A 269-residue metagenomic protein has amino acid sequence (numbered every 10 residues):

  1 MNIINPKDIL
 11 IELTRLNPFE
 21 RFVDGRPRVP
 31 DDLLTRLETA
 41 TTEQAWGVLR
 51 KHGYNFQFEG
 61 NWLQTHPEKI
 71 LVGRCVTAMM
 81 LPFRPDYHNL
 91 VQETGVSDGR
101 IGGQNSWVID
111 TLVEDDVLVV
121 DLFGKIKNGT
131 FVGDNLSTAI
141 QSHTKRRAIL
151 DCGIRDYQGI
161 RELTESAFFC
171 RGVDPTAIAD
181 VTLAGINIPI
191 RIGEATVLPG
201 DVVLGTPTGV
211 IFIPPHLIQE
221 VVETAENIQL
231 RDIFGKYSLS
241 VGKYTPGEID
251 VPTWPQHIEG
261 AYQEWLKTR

Functional and structural regions predicted by a protein language model:
N2-F19: Charged, compositionally biased N-terminal leader segments and the immediate start of the first structured element
N5, R26-V29: Intrinsic-disorder/low-complexity coil detector
T14-R15, R21, R28-D31, T35-P199 (+2 more regions): Feature captures the catalytic cores and cofactor-binding loops of soluble hydro-lyases/lyases that act on carboxylate
T208-I211: Channel- or pocket-lining gating/hinge segments that regulate access to a cavity or pore
